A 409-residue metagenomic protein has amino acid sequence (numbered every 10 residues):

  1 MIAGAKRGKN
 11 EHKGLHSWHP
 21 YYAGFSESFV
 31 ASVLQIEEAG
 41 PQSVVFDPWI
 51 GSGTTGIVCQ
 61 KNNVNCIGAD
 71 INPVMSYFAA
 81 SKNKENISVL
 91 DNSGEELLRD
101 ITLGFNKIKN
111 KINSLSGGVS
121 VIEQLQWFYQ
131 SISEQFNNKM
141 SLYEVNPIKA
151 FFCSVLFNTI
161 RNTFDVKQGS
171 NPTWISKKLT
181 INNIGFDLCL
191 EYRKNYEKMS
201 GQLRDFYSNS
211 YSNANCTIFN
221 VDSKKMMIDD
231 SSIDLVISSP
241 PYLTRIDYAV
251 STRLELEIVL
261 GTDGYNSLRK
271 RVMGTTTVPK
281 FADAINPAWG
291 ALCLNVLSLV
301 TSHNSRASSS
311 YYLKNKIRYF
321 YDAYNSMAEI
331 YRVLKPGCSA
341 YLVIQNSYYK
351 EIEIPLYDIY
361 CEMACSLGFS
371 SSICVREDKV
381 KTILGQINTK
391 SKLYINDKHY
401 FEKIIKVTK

Functional and structural regions predicted by a protein language model:
M1-P41, I67-V296, H303, Q345 (+3 more regions): Nucleic-acid modification enzymes, centered on SAM-dependent nucleic-acid methyltransferases
Q42-W49: Conserved class I S-adenosyl-L-methionine
G53-I57: Glycine-rich SAM-binding Motif I of class I
K61-N65: Conserved S-adenosyl-L-methionine
T262-D263, L334-S339: Short glycine-dipeptide loop
R306-I317: Surface-exposed cleft-lining segments at the edges of enzyme active sites
Y324-P336: A short glycine-rich, Lys/Arg-flanked "PGG" loop and its adjoining helix->strand segment in the class I
K335, L367, K390-K409: Core SAM-dependent methyltransferase catalytic element
